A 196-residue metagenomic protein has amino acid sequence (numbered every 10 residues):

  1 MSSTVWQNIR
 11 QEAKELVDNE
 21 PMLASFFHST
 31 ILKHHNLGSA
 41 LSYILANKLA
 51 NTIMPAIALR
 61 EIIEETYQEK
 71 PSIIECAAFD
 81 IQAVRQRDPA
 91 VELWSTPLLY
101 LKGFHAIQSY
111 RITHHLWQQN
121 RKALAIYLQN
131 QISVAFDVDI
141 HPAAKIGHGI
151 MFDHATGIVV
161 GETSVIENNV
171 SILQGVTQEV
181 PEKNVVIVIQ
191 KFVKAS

Functional and structural regions predicted by a protein language model:
M1-Q131: Terminal amphipathic alpha-helical/low-complexity segments used for targeting or macromolecular assembly
H114-S196: Flexible, glycine/small-residue-enriched loop-and-beta-strand segment within the central core of proteins
